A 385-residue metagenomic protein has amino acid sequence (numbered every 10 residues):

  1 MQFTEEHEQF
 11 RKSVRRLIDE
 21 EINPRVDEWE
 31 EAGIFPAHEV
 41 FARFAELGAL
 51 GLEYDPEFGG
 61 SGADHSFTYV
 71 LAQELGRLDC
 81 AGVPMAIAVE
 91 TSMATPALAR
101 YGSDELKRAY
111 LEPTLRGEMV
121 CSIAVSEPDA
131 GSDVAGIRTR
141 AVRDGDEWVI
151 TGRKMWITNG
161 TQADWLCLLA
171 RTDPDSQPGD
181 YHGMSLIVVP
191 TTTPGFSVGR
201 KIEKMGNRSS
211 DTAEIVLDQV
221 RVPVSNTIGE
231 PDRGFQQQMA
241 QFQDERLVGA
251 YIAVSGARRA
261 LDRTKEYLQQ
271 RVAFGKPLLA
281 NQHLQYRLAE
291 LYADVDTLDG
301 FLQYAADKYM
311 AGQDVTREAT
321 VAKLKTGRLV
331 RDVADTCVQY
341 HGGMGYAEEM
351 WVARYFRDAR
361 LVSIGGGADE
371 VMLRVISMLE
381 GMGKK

Functional and structural regions predicted by a protein language model:
M1-D79, Y101-L106, P113-E118, G131-V134 (+4 more regions): Alpha-helical interface subdomain recognition
A63-D64, D133-A135, N159-D164, P178-H182 (+2 more regions): Short glycine/proline-enriched turns and hinge-like loops at secondary-structure junctions
V83-E105, G131: N-terminal glycine-rich flavin-associated loop
I87, T114, D129-S132, W156-N159 (+2 more regions): Short Gly/Pro-enriched turn/cap motifs at secondary-structure boundaries
T95-Y101, I123, A135, S176: Flexible, glycine-rich active-site loops centered on histidine and acidic residues that chelate a metal or position
G117-V125, L169: A short, Trp-centered hydrophobic/proline-enriched beta-strand micro-motif
G136, T192-R221: Flexible, small-/acidic-enriched active-site or ligand-binding loops
E147, T151-V198: A short core secondary-structure module
